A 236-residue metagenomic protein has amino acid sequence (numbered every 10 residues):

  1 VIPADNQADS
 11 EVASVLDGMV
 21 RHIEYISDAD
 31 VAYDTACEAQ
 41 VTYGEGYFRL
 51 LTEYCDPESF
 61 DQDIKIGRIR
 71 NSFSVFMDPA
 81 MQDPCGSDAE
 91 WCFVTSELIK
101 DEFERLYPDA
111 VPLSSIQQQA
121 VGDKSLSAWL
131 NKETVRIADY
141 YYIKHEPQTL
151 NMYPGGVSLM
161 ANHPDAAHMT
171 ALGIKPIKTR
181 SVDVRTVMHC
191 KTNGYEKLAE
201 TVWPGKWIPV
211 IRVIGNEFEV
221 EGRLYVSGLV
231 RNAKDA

Functional and structural regions predicted by a protein language model:
V1-A236: Extended alpha-helical, oligomerization-prone segments that build pores/tubes and scaffolds
